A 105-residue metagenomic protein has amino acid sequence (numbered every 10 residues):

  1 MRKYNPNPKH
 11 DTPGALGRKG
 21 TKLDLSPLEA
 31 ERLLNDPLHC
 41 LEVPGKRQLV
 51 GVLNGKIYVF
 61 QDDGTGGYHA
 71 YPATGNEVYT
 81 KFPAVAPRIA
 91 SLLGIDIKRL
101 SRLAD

Functional and structural regions predicted by a protein language model:
M1-A104: Functional cores of ribonucleases/endoribonucleases
